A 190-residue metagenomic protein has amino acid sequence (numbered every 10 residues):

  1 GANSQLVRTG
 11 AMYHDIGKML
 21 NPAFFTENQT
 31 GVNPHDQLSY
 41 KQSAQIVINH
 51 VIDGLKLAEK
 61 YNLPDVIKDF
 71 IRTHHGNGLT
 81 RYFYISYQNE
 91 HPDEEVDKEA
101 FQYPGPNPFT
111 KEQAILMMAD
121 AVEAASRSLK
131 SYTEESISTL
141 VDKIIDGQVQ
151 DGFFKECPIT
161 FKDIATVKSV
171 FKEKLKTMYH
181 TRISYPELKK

Functional and structural regions predicted by a protein language model:
G1-E134, S138-V141, G147-D151: Divalent metal-dependent catalytic cores for phosphoryl transfer on phosphate-bearing substrates
A119, Y132, S136-K190: Long, compositionally biased intrinsically disordered regions
